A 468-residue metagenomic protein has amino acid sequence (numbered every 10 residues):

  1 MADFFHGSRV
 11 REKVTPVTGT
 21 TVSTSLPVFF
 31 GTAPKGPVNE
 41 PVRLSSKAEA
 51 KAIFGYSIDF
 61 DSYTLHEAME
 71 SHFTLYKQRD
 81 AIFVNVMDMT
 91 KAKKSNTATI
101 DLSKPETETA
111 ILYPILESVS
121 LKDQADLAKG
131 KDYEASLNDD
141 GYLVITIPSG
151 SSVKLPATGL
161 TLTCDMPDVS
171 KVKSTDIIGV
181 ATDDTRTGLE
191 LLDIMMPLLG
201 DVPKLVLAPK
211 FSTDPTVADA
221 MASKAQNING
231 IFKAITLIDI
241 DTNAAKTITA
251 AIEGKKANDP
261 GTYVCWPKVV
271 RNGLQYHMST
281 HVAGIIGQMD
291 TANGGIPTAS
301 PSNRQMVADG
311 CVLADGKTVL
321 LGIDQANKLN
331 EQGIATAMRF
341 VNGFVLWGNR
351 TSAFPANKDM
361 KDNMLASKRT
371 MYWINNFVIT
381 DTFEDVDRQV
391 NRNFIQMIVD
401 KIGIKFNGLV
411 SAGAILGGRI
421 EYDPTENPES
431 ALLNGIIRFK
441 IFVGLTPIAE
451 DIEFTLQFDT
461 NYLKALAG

Functional and structural regions predicted by a protein language model:
A2-V38, V42-K51, G55, D61-T90 (+3 more regions): A glycine- and small-residue-enriched flexible loop/hinge signal that marks low-structured segments
K35, T90-K91, K104, D132-T146 (+3 more regions): Short, ordered beta-strand-loop transition motifs
K77-L137, P167-V169: Extended beta-strand solenoid/passenger and fiber regions
S95, T163-T182, I415-G468: Compositionally biased, low-complexity/repeat regions
I100, E106-L112, G141-S152, T336-F354 (+1 more regions): Generic recognition of long tandem-repeat/solenoid scaffolds
K122-D176: Surface-exposed interaction regions enriched in Ser/Thr/Asp/Glu that occur as long low-complexity tracts or repetitive
G254, Y276-H277, A283-N293, K401-Y422 (+2 more regions): Sequence/fold signature of self-assembling virion shell proteins
M364-T425: Acidic, low-complexity glycine/serine/threonine-rich segments
